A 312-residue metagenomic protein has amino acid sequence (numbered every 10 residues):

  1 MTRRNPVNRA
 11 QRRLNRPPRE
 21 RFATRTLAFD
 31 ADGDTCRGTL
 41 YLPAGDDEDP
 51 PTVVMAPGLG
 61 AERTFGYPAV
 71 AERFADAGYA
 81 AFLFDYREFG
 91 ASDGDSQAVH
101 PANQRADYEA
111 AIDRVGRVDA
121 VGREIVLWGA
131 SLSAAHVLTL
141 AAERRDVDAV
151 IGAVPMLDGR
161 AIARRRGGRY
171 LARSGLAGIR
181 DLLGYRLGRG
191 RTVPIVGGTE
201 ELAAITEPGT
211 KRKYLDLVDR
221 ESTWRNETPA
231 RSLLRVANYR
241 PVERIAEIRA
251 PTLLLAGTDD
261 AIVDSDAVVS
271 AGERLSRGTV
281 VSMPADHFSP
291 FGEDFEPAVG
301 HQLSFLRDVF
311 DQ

Functional and structural regions predicted by a protein language model:
V7-E48: N-terminal cap/lid segment of alpha/beta-hydrolase-fold proteins
L59-E72, Y86, D266: The serine-hydrolase catalytic nucleophile loop
R63, F89-V126, F291-G292, A298: Catalytic nucleophile-loop/oxyanion-hole region of alpha/beta-hydrolase and closely related hydrolase-like folds
R73-A91: Conserved alpha/beta-hydrolase
H136-L217: Alpha/beta-hydrolase-fold enzymes
I248, L254-A256: Short beta-strand/loop motif that positions the catalytic acidic residue of the alpha/beta-hydrolase fold
A261-A267: Conserved alpha/beta-hydrolase "acid-adjacent" motif
M283-Q312: Catalytic active-site module of serine/aspartate enzymes centered on a nucleophile-bearing elbow/loop
